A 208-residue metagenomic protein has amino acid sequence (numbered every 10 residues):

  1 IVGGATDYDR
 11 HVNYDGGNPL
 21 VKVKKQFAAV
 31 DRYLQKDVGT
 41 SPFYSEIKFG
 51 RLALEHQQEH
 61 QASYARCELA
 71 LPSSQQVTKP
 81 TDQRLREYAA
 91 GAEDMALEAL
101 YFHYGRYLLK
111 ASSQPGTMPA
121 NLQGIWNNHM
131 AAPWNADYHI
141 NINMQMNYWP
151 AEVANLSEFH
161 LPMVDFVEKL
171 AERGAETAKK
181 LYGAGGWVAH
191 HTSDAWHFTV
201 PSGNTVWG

Functional and structural regions predicted by a protein language model:
I1-Y138, L156-T177: Acidic/polar, glycine-enriched structural segments that form the non-catalytic walls/loops of the carbohydrate-binding
P133-G208: Aromatic-rich carbohydrate-recognition surfaces in CAZymes
